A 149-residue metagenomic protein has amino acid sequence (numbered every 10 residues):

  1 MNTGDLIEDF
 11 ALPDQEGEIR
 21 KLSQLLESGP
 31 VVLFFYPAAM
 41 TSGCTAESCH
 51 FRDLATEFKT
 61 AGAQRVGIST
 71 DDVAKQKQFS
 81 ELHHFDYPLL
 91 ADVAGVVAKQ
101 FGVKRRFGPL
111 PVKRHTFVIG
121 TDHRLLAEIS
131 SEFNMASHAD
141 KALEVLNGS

Functional and structural regions predicted by a protein language model:
M1-S149: Chalcogenol-based redox active-site neighborhoods
